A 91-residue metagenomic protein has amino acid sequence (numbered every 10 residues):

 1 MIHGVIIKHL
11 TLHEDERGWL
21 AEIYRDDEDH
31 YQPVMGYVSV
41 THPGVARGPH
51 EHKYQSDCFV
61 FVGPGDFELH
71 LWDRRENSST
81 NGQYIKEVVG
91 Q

Functional and structural regions predicted by a protein language model:
M1-G90: Non-catalytic, conserved peripheral segments adjacent to functional cores
